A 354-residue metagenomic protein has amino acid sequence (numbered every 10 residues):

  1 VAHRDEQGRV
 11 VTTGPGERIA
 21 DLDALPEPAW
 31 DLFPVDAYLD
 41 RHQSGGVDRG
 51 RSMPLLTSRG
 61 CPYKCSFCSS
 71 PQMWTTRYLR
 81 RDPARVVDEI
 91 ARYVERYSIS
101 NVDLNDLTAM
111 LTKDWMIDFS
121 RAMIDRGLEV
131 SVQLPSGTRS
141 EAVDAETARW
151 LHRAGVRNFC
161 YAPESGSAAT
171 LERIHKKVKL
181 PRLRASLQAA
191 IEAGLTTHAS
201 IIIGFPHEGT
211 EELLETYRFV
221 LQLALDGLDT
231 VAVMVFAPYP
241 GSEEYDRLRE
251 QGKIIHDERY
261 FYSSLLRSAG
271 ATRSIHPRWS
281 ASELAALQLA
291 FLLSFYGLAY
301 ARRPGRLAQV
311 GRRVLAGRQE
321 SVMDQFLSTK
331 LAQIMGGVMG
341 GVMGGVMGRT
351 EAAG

Functional and structural regions predicted by a protein language model:
V1-L22, G241: Glycine-rich beta-alpha loop elements in corrinoid/cobalamin-binding modules across cobalamin-dependent enzymes
A2, E6-Q7, R218-G227: Basic phosphate/pyrophosphate-binding loop/patch that engages nucleotide-derived ligands
G14-E17, S70, L107, L307: Short, well-ordered beta-to-alpha junction loops that form the rim of enzyme active sites and present histidine/acidic
G16-I19, R59, T108, A237: Glycine-rich beta-alpha junction loops
A29-H198, I203-F205, E211, E215-R218: Radical SAM [4Fe-4S] cluster-binding motif and immediate context
Y63, K113-D114, A169, R173-I174 (+3 more regions): Flexible glycine/acidic-rich beta-alpha junction loops that bind and position SAM and/or redox cofactors in anaerobic
E243-L248, K253-G354: Radical SAM enzyme core and accessory elements
